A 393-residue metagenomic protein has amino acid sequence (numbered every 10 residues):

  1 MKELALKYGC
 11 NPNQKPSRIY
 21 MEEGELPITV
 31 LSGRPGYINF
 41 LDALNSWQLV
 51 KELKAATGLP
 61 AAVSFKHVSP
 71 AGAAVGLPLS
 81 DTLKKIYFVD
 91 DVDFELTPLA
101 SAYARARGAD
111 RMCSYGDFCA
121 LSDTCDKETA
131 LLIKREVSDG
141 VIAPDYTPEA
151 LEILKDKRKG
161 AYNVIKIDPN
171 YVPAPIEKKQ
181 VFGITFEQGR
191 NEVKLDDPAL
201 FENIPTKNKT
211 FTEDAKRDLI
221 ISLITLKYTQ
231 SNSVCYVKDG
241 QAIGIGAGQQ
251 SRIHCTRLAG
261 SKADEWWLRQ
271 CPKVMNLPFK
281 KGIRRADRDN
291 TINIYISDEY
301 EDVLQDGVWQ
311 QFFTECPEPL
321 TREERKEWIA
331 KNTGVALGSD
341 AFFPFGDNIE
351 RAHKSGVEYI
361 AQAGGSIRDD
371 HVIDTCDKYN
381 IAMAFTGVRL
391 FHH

Functional and structural regions predicted by a protein language model:
M1-D197, A215-S233: Active-site loops and adjacent core secondary-structure elements that bind or stabilize anionic groups
E22-R34, A109-Y115, G189-K209, A286-V308 (+2 more regions): Gly-rich Lys/Arg/Thr-decorated short loops/hinges at beta-loop-alpha junctions or inter-strand turns that position
E52, Y228, E265-R269, K354 (+1 more regions): Conserved helix-loop functional segments at active or binding sites
A56-S64, V164-I167, S231-K238, L268-F279 (+1 more regions): Flexible, glycine/charged-enriched surface loops at secondary-structure junctions
S69, C125, K238-Q241, Q249 (+2 more regions): Active-site-proximal loop/turn and secondary-structure-junction residues that shape catalytic pockets, frequently
A71-M112, I243-F342: Glycine- and Gly-Pro-enriched alpha-helical subdomains that act as flexible, kink-prone "lid/hinge" or packing modules
D117, L121-S122, R135-I165, N170-V172 (+4 more regions): C-terminal binding/interaction regions
T124, N203-D214, F343: Bateman/CBS regulatory modules and CBS-like beta-alpha motifs in cytosolic regions of diverse proteins
